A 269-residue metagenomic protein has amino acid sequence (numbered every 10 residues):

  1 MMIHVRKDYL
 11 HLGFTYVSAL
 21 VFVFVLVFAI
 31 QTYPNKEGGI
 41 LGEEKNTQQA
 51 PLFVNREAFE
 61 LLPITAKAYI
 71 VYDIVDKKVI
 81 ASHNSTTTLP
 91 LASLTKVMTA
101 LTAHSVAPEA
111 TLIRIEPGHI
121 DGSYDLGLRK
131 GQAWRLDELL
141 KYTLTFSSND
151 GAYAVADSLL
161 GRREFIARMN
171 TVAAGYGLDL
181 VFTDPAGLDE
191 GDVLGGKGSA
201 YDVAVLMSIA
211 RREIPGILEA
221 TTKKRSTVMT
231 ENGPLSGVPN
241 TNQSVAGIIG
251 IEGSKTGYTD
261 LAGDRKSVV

Functional and structural regions predicted by a protein language model:
D8-A19, V27-A66, L160-V269: Penicillin-recognizing serine hydrolase domain
N35-E37, S85-T88, E109-L112: A short acidic/small-residue loop/turn micro-motif
A66, T88-V97, K130-E138, T145-N149 (+3 more regions): Soluble non-cytosolic domains of exported or imported proteins
D76-K77, P90-R114, V203: Active-site SXXK
I80-A81: A structural microfeature
S105-G118, I214-K223: Short, well-structured active-site flanking segments
L112-D125, Q132, D189-E190, K224-M229: Acidic helix-start/capping segments at beta-turn-to-alpha-helix junctions
G122-D157, S236-G253: Conserved catalytic neighborhood of penicillin-recognizing serine enzymes
